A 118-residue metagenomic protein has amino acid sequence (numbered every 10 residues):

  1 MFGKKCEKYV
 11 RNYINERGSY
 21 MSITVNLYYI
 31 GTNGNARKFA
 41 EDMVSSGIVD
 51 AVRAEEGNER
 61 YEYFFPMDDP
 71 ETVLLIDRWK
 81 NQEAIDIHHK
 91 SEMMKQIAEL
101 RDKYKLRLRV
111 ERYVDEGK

Functional and structural regions predicted by a protein language model:
K4-Y20: Short, Lys/Arg-enriched N-terminal segments with co-localized hydrophobic residues within the first ~10-30 amino acids
V10, Y29-G34: Short N-terminal leader segment in a subset of presequences, especially plant chloroplast and some mitochondrial
N15-G18, Y28, E59-E71, Q96-K118: Glycine-rich beta-strand-turn "strand-cap" elements at beta-sheet edges
I23-I30, R60-H89: Short, well-ordered beta-strand segments in beta-rich or mixed alpha/beta enzyme and ligand-binding folds
N35-N58, M93-Q96: Short amphipathic alpha-helical segments
D42, F64, H88-S91, L100: Residue-level signal for well-ordered alpha-helical positions
